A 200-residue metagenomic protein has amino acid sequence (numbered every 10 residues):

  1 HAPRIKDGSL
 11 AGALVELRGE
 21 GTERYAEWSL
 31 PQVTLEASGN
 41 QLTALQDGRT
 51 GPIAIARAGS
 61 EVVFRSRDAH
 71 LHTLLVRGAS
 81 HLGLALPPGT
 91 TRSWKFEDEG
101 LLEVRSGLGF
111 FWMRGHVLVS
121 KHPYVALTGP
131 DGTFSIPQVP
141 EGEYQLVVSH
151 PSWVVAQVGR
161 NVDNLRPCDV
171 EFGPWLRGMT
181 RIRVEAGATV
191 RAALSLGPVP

Functional and structural regions predicted by a protein language model:
H1-P200: Extracytoplasmic copper-binding redox domains, predominantly the cupredoxin/blue-copper superfamily
